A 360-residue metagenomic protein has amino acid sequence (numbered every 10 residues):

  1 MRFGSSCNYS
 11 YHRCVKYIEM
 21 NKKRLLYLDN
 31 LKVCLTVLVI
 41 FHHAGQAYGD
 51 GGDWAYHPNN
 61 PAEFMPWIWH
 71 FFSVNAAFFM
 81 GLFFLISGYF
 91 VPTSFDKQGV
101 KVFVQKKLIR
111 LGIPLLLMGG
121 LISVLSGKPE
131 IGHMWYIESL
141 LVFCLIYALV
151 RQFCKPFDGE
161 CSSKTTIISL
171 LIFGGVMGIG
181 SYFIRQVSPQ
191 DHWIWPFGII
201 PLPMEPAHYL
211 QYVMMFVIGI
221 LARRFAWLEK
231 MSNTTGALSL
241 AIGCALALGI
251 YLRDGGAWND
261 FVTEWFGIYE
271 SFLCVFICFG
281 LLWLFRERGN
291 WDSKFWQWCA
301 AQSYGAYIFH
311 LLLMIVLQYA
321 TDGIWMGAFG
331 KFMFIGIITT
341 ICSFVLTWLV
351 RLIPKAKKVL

Functional and structural regions predicted by a protein language model:
S10-Y11, V15-L360: Alpha-helical transmembrane segments and their immediate juxtamembrane cytosolic regions
